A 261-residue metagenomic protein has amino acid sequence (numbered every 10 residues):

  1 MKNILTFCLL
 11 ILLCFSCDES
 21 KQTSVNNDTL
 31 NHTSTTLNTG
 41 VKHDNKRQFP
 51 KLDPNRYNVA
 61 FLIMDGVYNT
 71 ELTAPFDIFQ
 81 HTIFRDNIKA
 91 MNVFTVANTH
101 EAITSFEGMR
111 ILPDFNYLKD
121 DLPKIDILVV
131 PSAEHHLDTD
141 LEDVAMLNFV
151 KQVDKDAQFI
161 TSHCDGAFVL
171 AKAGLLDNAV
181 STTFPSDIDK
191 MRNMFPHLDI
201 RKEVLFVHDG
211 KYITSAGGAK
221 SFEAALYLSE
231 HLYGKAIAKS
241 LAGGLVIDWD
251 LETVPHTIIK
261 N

Functional and structural regions predicted by a protein language model:
K2-L10: Sec-dependent signal peptide recognition, specifically the positively charged N-region followed immediately by
L13-S16: C-terminal motif of bacterial Sec signal peptides marking the signal peptidase cleavage site
D18-I160, V169-A171, D189, K202 (+1 more regions): Extended, subdomain-level signal for the structured scaffold at the beginning of enzyme domains
R56-N58, V180, K211: Residues that mark the start of a beta-strand
D177-E203: A conserved active-site-flanking secondary-structure segment within enzyme catalytic domains
R201-A216, V246-D250: Conserved Rossmann-fold dehydrogenase catalytic segment
G217-S221: Short acidic alpha-helix initiation/capping motifs at coil-to-helix transition points, especially at protein N-termini
